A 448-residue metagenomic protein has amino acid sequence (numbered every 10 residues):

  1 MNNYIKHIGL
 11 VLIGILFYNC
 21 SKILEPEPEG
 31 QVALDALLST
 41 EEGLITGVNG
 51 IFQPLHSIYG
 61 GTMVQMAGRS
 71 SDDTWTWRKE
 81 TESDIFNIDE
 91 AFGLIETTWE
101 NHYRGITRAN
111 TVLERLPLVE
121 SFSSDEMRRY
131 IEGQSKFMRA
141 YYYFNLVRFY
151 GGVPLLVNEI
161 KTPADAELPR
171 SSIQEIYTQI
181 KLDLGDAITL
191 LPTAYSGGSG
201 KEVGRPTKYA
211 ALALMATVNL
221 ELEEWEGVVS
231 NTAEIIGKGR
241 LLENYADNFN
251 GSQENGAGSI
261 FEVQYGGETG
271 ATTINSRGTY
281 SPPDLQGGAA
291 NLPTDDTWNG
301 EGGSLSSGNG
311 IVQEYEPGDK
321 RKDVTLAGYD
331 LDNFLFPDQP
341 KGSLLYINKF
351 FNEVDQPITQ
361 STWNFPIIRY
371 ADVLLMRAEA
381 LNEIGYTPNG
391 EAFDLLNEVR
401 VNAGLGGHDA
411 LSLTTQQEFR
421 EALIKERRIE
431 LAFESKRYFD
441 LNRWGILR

Functional and structural regions predicted by a protein language model:
M1-G30: Bacterial Sec-dependent N-terminal signal peptides
C20-G68, Q174, Q253: Acidic, glycine-rich segments characteristic of secretory precursors and extracytoplasmic regions
D35, G61-K79, L156-N158, P192-D284 (+4 more regions): Short, surface-exposed recognition loops and adjoining beta-strand edges that mediate ligand/DNA contacts, enriched
S39-G43, V48, R78-D84, D89-N101 (+2 more regions): Elongated scaffold/linker segments in the mid-to-C-terminal portions of large proteins
E41-N49, Q53-Y59, R78-Y150, S171-E175 (+5 more regions): Conserved, well-structured interaction surfaces
W225, T387-N389: TPR-repeat structural position
